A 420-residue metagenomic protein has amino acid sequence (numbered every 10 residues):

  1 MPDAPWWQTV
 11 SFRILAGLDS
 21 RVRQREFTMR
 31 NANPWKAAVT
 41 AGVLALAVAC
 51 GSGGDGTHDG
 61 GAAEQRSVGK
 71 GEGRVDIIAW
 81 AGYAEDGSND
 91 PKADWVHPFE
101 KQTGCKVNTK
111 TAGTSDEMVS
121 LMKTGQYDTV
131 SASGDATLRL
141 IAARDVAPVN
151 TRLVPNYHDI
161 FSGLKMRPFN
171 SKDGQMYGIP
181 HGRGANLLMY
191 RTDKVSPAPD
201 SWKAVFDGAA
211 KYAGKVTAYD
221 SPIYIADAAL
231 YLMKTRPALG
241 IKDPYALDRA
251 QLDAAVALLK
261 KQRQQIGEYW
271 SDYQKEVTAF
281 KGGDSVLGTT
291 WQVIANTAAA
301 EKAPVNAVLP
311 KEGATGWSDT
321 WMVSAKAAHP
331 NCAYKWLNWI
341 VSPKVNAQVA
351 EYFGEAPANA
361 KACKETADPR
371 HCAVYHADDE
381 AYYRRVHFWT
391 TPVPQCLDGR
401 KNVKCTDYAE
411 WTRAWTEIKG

Functional and structural regions predicted by a protein language model:
L46-A49: C-terminal motif of bacterial Sec signal peptides marking the signal peptidase cleavage site
G51, G61-L140: Early extracytoplasmic/lumenal segment of secretory-pathway proteins
I78-D90, Q126, S131-A279: Extracytoplasmic ligand-binding site segments that recognize negatively charged/polar headgroups
A136-R139, T289-P304: A ligand-binding cleft/hinge motif common to bilobed small-molecule-binding domains
H158-D159, L258-Q262, E301-A325: Periplasmic-binding protein-like
L187-K194, L230-L232, W317-H329, Q348-Y352: A bilobed periplasmic-binding-protein/Venus flytrap-type ligand-binding module shared by bacterial periplasmic
S324-P392: Mature extracytoplasmic/periplasmic domains
R385-G420: Conserved C-terminal helix/tail region of periplasmic/extracytoplasmic solute-binding proteins
